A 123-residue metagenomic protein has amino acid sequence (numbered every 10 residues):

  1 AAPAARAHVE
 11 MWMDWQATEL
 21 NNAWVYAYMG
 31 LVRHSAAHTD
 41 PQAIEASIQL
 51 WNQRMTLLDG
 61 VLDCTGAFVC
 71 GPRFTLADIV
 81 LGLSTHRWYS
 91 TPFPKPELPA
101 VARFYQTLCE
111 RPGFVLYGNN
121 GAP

Functional and structural regions predicted by a protein language model:
A4, H8, W12-E110: GST-like fold's C-terminal all-alpha helical module
Y117: Charged phosphate-binding loop/patch that engages nucleotide di/tri-phosphates or the phosphate backbone of nucleic
A122-P123: C-terminal helix/juxtamembrane-tail motif
